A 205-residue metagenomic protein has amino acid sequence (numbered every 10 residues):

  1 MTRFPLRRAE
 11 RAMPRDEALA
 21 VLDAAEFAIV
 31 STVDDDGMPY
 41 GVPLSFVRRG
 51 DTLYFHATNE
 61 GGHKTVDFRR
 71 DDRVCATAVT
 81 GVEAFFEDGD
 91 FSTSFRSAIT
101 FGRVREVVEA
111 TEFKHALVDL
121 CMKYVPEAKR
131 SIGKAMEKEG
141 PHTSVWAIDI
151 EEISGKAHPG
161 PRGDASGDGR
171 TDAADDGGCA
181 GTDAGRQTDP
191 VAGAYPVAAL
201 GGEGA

Functional and structural regions predicted by a protein language model:
M1-I29: Short, basic/aromatic recognition patches
R15, A20-E26, D34-D35, T52 (+2 more regions): Hydrophobic/basic alpha-helical segments enriched in Actinobacteria
L19, T65, D88-D90, A135-K138: A generic local secondary-structure boundary/capping motif
A25-E60, A76-T77, F86-D90: Short beta-strand segments
I29-D34, F86-D88, V104-E109, R130-M136: Short helix-to-loop capping/linker segments positioned immediately adjacent to catalytic or ligand/cofactor-binding
T52, R73, R103, E152-S154: Structural motif
E60-D119: Short, structured beta-strand-loop surface elements
V108-A205: C-terminal edge-of-domain segments
